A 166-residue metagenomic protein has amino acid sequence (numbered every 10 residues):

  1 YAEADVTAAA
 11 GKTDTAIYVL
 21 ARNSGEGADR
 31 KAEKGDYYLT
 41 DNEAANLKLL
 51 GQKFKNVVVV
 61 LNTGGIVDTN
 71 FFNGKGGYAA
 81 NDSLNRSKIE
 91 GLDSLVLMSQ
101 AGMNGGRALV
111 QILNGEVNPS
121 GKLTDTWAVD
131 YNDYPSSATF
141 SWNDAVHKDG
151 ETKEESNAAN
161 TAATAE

Functional and structural regions predicted by a protein language model:
Y1-E166: C-terminal non-catalytic regions of proteins with extracellular/luminal or membrane-system context
